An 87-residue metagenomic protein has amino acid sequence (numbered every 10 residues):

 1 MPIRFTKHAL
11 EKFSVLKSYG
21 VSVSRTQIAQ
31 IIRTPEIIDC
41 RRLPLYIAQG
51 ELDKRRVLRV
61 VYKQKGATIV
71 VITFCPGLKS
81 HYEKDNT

Functional and structural regions predicted by a protein language model:
M1-T87: Ribonuclease/tRNase effector modules and their secretory precursors
